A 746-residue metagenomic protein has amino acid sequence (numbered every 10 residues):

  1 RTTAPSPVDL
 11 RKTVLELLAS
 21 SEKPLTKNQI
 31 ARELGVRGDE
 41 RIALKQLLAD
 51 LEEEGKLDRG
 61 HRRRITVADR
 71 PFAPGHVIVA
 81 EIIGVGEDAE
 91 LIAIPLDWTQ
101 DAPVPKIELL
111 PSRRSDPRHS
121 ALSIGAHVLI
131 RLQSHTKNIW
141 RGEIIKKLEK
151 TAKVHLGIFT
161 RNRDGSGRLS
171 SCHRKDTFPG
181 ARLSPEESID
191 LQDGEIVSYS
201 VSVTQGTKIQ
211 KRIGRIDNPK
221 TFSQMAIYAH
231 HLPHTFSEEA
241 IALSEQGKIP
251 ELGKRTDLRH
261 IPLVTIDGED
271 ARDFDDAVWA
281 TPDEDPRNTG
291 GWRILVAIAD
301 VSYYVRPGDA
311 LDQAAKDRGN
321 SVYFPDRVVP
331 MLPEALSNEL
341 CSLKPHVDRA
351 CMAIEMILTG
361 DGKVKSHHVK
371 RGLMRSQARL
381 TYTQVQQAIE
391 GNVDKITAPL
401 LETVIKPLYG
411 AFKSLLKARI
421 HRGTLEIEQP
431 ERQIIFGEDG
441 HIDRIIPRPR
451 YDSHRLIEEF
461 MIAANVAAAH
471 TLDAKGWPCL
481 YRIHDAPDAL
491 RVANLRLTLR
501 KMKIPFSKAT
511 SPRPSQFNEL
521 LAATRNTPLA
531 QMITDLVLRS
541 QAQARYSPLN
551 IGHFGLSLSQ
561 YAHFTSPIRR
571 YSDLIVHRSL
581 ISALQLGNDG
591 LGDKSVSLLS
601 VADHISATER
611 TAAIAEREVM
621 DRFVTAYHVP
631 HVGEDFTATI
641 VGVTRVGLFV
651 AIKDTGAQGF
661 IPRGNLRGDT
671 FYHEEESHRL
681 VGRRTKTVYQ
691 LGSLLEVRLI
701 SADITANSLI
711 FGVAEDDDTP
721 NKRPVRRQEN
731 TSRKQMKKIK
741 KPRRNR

Functional and structural regions predicted by a protein language model:
R1-L295, S302-V347, R379, Q384-Q387 (+2 more regions): Charge-lined substrate channels and their catalytic hotspots, especially those that engage the 3′ end of RNA
R1-V8, P74, T670-L680, V713-R746: Acidic, low-complexity intrinsically disordered tails
G86, P95, S171, T359 (+5 more regions): Acidic/polar residues at beta-strand termini and the immediately following turn/coil
I92-D97, R168-H173, F649-D654, F660-G664 (+1 more regions): Short, acidic/hydrophobic/Gly-rich beta-strand patch recurrent on exposed beta strands that often constitutes part
D101-L110, D176-L183, G656-E674, P724-V725: A short macromolecule-binding patch
I189, V201, R215, M225-L232 (+5 more regions): Electropositive polyanion-binding surfaces
